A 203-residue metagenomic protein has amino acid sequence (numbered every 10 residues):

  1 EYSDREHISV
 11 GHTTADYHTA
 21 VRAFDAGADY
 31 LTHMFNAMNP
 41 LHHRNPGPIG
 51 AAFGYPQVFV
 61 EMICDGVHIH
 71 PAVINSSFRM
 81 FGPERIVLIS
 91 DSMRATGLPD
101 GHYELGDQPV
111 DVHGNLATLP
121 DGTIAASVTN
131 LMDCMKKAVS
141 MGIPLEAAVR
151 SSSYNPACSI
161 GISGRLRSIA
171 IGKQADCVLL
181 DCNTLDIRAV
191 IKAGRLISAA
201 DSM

Functional and structural regions predicted by a protein language model:
E1-L98: Active-site core of metal-dependent hydrolases
L31, H113, G194: An active-site metal/cofactor-coordinating segment within enzyme catalytic domains
G50-M62, G66, F78-L180: His/Asp/Glu-enriched, well-ordered alpha-helical/loop segment that forms or immediately abuts the divalent-metal
C158, I169-M203: C-terminal cap of metal-dependent C-N hydrolases
